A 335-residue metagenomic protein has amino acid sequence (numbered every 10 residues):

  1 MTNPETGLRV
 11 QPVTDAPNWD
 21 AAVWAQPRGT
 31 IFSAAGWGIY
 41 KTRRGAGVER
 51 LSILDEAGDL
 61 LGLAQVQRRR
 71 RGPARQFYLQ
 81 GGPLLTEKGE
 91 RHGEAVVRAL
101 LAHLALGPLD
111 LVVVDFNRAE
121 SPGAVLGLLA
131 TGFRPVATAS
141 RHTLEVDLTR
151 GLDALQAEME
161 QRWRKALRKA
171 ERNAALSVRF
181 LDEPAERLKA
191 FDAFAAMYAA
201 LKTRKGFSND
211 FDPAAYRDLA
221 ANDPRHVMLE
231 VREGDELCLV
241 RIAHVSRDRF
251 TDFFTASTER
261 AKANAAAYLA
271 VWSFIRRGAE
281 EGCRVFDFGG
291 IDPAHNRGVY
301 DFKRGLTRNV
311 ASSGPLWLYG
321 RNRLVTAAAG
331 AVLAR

Functional and structural regions predicted by a protein language model:
T2-L8, P12-A16, R68-R70, L128-D153 (+1 more regions): Active-site/acyl-donor-binding loops of N-acyltransferases
V10-E56, L63-P73, F116-S121, G127-L128 (+2 more regions): A conserved beta-strand-loop-helix scaffold within acyl/acetyltransferase catalytic domains
A46-V48, L106-L109, E280-C283: Short, high-confidence coil segments that cap the C-terminus of an alpha-helix and link into the following beta-strand
A74-K88, P108-V113: Glycine-/proline-rich flexible loop or hinge segments
Y78, E87, E94-H103, A215-A328: Aromatic (often tryptophan-rich) hydrophobic motifs at membrane interfaces
E87-R91, N117-A124, A185-R187, D292-N296: Acidic-and-aromatic substrate-binding clefts and catalytic sites of carbohydrate-active enzymes
G93-T143: Non-catalytic accessory segments adjacent to catalytic cores
L111-V114, R179, V285-G289: Short catalytic-loop micro-motif centered on adjacent basic/acidic residues
